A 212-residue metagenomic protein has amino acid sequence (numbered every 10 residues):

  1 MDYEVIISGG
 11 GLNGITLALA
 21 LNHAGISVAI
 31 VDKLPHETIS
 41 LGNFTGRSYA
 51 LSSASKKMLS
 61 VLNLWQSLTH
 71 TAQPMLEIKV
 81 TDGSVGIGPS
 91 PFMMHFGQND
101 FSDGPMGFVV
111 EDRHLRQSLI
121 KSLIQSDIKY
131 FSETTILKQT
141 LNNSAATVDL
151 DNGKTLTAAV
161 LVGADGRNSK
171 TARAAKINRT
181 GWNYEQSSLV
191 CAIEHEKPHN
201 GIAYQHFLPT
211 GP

Functional and structural regions predicted by a protein language model:
Y3-I30: N-terminal Rossmann-like FAD-binding beta1-loop-alpha1 element of flavoenzymes
N13, H36, N168: Conserved Rossmann-like nucleotide-cofactor binding loop
A20, S118, S122, A192: Rossmann-fold NAD(P)-dependent oxidoreductase module
N22-R47: Glycine-rich FAD pyrophosphate-binding loop
G25, N63, D127: Short glycine-rich hinge loops at helix-strand junctions in the catalytic core of two-component histidine kinases
N43-V85: N-terminal FAD cofactor-binding segment of flavoenzymes
Q73-A174, W182-Q186: Conserved N-terminal helical subregion
A164-P212: Conserved FAD-binding catalytic core of PHBH/FMO-like flavoproteins
